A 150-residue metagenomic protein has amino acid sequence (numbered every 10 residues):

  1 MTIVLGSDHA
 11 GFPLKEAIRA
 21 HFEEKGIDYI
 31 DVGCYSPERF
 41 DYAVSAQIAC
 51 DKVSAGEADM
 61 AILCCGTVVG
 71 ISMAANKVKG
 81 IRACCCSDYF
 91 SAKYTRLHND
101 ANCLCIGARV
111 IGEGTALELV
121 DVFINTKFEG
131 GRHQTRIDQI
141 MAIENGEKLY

Functional and structural regions predicted by a protein language model:
V4-E24: Glycine-rich phosphate/diphosphate-binding loop of Rossmann-like nucleotide-binding domains
V4-G6, A10-G11, Y89-Y150: C-terminal binding/interaction regions
P13-L14, F40, G70, G114: Residues that form or flank phosphate/diphosphate-binding pockets in enzymes that use nucleotide phosphates
D28-R39: A short beta-strand-loop structural module common to alpha/beta enzyme folds
S45-C85: Helix-adjacent hinge/juxtasegments
